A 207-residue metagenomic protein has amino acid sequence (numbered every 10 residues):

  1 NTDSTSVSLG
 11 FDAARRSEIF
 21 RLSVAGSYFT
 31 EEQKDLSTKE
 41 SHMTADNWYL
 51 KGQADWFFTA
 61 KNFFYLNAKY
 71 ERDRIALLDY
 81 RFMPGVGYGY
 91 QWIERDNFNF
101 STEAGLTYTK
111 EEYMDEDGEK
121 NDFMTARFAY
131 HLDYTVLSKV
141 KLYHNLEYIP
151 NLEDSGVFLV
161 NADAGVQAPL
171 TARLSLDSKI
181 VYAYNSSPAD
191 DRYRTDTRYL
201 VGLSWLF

Functional and structural regions predicted by a protein language model:
N1-K51, N67-D73: Transmembrane beta-barrel domains of bacterial outer-membrane proteins
N1-T2, L36-M43, D73-D79, Q91-R95 (+3 more regions): Outer-membrane beta-barrel domain signature
D3-V7, T44-W48, Y80-P84, F98 (+3 more regions): Residues that define the transmembrane beta-barrel architecture of outer-membrane proteins
A14-E18, D55-F57, E71, G89-I93 (+4 more regions): Structural signature of outer-membrane beta-barrel channels/translocons
S17-I19, Y28-E32, Y70-R74, Y90-W92 (+4 more regions): Transmembrane beta-strands of outer-membrane beta-barrel pores
E18-V24, K61-F64, D96-F100, Y134-L142 (+1 more regions): Repeated loop/turn-to-beta-strand initiation elements of outer-membrane beta-barrel proteins
V24-G26, G52, L66-A68, P84-V86 (+5 more regions): Membrane-embedded beta-strand positions of outer-membrane beta-barrel proteins
G85, P169, T195-F207: Outer-membrane beta-barrel "beta-signal"
